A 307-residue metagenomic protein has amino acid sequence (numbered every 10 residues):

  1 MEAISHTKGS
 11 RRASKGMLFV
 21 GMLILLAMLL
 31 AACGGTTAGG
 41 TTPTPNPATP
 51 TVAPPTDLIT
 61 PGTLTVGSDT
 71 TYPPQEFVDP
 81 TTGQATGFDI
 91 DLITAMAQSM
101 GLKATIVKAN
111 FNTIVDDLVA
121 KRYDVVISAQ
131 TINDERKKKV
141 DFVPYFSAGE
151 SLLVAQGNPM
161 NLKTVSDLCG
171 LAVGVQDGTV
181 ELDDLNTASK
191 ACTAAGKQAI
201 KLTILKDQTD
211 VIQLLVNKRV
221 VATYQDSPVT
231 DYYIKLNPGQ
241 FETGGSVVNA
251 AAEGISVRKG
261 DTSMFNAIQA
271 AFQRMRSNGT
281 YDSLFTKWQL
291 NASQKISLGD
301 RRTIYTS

Functional and structural regions predicted by a protein language model:
A27-A32: C-terminal motif of bacterial Sec signal peptides marking the signal peptidase cleavage site
C33-P43: Bacterial lipoprotein signal-peptidase II cleavage site
P47-A129: Extracytoplasmic small-molecule ligand-binding "clamshell" domains of the periplasmic binding protein/Venus flytrap
S68-P73, A85-Q98, Q130, S151-D207 (+2 more regions): Bilobed "Venus flytrap"/periplasmic-binding protein-like clamshell domains and structurally analogous long
T70, S147-Q156, S227, K235-F272 (+1 more regions): Periplasmic-binding protein-like
I90-S99, N158, S166-A172, D177-T179 (+1 more regions): Extended ligand-binding regions for polar small-molecule ligands
T94, K103-D167: Acidic, polar ligand-binding/catalytic clefts
N112-T113, Q130-K138, L185-A188, V216-N249: A ligand-binding cleft/hinge motif common to bilobed small-molecule-binding domains
